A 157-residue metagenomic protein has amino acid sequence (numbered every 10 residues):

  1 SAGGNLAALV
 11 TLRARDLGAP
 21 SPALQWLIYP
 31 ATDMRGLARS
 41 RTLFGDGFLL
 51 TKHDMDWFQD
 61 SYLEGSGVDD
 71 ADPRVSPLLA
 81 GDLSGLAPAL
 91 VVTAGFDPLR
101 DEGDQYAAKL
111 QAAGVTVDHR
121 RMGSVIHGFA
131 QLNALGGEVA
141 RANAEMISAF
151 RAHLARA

Functional and structural regions predicted by a protein language model:
S1-A157: Alpha/beta-hydrolase superfamily serine-hydrolase fold, recognizing
